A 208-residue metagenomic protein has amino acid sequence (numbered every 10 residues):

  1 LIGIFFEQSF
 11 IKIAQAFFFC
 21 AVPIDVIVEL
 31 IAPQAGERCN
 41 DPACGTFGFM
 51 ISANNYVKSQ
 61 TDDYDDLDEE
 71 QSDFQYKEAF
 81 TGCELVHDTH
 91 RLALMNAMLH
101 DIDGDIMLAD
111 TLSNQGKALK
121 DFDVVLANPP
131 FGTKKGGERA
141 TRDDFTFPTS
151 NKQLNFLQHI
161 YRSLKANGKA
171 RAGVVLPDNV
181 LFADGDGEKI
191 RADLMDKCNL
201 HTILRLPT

Functional and structural regions predicted by a protein language model:
L1-Q8, K12-A16: Long recognition/docking surfaces used for binding and targeting
I11, T141-F145: Short hinge/gating elements
F17-A127, G132-K134, D143, S150 (+4 more regions): Conserved S-adenosyl-L-methionine
R38, K169-G173: Short glycine-centered segments of the SAM/dcSAM-binding site in methyltransferase folds
E138-A140, P148-R162, A172: Rossmann-like S-adenosyl-L-methionine
L164-G168: Helix-to-beta-strand junctions that scaffold the AdoMet/dcAdoMet cofactor pocket in Class I SAM-dependent enzymes
N179-D184: Acceptor-substrate binding/catalytic loop of class I
N199-T208: Class I S-adenosyl-L-methionine
